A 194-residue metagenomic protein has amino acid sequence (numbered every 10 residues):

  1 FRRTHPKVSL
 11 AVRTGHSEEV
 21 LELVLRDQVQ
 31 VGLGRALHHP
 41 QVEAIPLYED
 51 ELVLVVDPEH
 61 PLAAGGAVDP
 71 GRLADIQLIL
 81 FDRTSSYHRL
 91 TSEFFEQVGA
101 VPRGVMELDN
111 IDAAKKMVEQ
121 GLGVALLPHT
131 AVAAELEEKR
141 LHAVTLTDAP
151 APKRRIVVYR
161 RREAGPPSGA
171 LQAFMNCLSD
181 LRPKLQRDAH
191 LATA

Functional and structural regions predicted by a protein language model:
F1-P40, V101, A192-A194: Central regulatory/effector-binding core of bacterial HTH transcription factors
E18, V29, A36-V42, R89 (+3 more regions): A ligand-binding cleft/hinge motif common to bilobed small-molecule-binding domains
V24-L25, L73, K116-L122, V158: Hydrophobic residues within well-ordered alpha-helices
V42-L78, G169: Flexible hinge/capping segments at coil-to-helix
E43-V53, E138-P152: Short beta-strand->loop
V53-V55, P61, V124, H142 (+1 more regions): Residues embedded in well-ordered beta-strands
T84-E96, A100, G169-A194: Ligand-binding clefts/hinges and TM-proximal coupling segments of bilobed small-molecule sensing domains
H142-D188: A late-sequence structural motif
